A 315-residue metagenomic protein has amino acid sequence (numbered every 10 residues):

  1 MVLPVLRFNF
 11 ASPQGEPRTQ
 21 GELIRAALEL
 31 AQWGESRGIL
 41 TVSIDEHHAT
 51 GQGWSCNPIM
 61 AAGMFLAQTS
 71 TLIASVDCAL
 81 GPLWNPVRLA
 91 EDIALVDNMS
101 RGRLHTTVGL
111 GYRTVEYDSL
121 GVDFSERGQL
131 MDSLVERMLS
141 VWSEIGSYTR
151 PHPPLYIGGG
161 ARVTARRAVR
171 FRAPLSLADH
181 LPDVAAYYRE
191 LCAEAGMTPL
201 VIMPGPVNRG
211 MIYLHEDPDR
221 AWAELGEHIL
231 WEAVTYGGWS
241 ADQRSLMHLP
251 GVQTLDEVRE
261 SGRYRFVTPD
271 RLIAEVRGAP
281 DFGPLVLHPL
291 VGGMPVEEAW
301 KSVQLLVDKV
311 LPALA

Functional and structural regions predicted by a protein language model:
M1-Q68, I73: N-terminal beta1-alpha1-beta2 module of alpha/beta enzyme domains
V2, P82-I202: Internal, glycine-rich beta/alpha segment that forms the wall or movable "lid" of small-molecule/cofactor binding
P4-F8, V42-I44, I73-V76, L104-V108 (+4 more regions): Hydrophobic faces of well-ordered beta-strands that scaffold small-molecule active sites in alpha/beta enzyme cores
F8, S12, S36, S125-G146 (+2 more regions): An alpha-helical appendage that flanks or caps ligand/catalytic pockets
F10-I24, D77-V87, H152-G159, I212-H215 (+1 more regions): Active-site mouth loops of central-metabolism enzymes
G21-W33, D92, G159-R167, T268-G278: Short, acidic/polar
E46, F65, V96, M138 (+7 more regions): Conserved, mostly hydrophobic/aromatic
Q52-V76, L130-R137, V141, L306-L314: Alpha-helix-loop-beta-strand connector modules within alpha/beta enzyme cores
